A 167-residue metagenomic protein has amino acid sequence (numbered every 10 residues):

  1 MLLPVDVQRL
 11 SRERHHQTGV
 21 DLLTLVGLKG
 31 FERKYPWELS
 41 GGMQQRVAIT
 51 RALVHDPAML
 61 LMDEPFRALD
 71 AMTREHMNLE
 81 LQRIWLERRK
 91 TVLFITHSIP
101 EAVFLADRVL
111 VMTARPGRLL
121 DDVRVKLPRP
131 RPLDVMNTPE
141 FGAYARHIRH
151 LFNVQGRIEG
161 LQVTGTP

Functional and structural regions predicted by a protein language model:
D6, E13-F31, R83: Conserved ABC ATPase "signature" region
K34-W37, H55: Conserved signature/switch motifs of ABC ATPase nucleotide-binding domains
Q44-V47, R74: ABC ATPase nucleotide-binding domain signature region
L60-D63: Catalytic Walker B motif of ABC-type/P-loop ATPase nucleotide-binding domains
R74-R88: Helical segment within the ABC ATPase nucleotide-binding domain
R89-I95: Conserved H-loop
M112-Y144: Conserved beta-strand-loop-alpha-helix hinge in the C-terminal portion of ABC ATPase nucleotide-binding domains
